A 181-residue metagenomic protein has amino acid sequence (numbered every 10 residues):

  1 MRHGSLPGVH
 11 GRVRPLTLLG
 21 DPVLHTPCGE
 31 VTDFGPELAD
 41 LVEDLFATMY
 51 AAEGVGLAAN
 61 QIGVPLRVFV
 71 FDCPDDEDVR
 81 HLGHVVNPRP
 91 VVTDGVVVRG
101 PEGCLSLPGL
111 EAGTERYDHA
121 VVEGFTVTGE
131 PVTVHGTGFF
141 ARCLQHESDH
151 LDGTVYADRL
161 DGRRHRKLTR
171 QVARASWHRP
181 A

Functional and structural regions predicted by a protein language model:
M1-A181: Positively charged
